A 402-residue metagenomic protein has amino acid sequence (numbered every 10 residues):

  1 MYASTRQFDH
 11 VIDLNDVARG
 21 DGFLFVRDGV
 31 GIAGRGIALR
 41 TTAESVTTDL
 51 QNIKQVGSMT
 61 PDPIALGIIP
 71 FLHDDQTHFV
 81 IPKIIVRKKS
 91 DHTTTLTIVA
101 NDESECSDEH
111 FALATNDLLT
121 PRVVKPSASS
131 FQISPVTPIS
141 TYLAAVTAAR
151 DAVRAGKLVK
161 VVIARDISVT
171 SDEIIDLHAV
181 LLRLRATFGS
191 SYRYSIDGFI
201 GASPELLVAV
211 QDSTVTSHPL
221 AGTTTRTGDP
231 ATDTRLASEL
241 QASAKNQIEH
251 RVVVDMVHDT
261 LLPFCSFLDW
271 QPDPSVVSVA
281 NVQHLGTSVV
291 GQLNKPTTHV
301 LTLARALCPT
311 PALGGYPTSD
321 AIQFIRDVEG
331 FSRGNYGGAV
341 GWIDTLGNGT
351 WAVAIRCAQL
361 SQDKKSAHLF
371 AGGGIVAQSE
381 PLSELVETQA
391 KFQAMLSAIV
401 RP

Functional and structural regions predicted by a protein language model:
M1-I53, K157, T170-R183, T187 (+2 more regions): Extreme N-terminus nucleophile/cap motif
M1-R6, D28-E44, T93, E103-T147 (+5 more regions): Contiguous alpha-helical scaffold segments within structured protein domains that host functional hotspots
V26-K89: Glycine-rich, N-terminal phosphate-binding loop and its surrounding beta-alpha-beta segment
R27-T42, T77-I84, R165-I248, V252 (+2 more regions): An anion-binding catalytic pocket shared by soluble metabolic enzymes
A65-I69, Y192-D197, G334-G341: A short glycine-rich, hydrophobically flanked beta-strand micro-motif that places a catalytic Asp/Glu for divalent metal
G67, V86, G156, V208 (+4 more regions): A residue-level signal for conserved active-site and pocket-lining positions in enzyme catalytic cores
H92-D102, S217-L220, A367-A377: Short, well-ordered beta-strand elements
S288-P402: Conserved hydrophobic core element of enzyme catalytic domains
